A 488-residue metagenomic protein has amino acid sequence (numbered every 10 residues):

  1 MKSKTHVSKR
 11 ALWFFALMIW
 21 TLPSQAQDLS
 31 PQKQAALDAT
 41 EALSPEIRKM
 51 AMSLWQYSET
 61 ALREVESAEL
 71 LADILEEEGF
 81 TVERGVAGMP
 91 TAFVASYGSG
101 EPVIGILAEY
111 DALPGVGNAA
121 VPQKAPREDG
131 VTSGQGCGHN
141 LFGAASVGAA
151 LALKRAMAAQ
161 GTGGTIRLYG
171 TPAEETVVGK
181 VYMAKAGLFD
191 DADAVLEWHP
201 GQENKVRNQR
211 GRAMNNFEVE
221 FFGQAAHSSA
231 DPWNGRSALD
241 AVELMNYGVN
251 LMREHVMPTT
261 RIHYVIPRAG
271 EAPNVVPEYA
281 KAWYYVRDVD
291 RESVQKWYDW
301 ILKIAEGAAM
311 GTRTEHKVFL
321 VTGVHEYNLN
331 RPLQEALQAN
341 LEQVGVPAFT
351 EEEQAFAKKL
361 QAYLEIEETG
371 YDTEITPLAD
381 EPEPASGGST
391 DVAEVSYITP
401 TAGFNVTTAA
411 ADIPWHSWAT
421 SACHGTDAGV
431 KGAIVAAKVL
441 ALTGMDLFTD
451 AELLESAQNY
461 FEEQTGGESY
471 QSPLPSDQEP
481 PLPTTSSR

Functional and structural regions predicted by a protein language model:
M1-W13: Bacterial N-terminal signal peptides that target proteins for export
T21-P23: N-terminal signal peptide c-region/cleavage motif recognized by signal peptidases
Q27, E243-R488: Metal-dependent amide/peptide-bond hydrolase catalytic core, centered on the "pita-bread" metallohydrolase fold
Q27-Q135, A144-T165: Acidic/His- and Gly-rich active-site-bordering loop/insert found across diverse amide/peptide-bond hydrolases
L43-I47, A51, W55-S58, G79 (+7 more regions): Sec/Tat-exported extracytoplasmic proteins
L54, L75, A95, I106 (+10 more regions): Divalent metal-coordination and catalytic microenvironments
A120-G136, F222-A226, T376-L378, S417-T426: Glycine/charged-rich beta-loop-alpha catalytic/anionic-binding loops adjacent to active sites
K124-G134, N140-L141, M157-P277, R287: Histidine/acidic-residue-rich, glycine-tolerant segments that coordinate divalent metal ions
